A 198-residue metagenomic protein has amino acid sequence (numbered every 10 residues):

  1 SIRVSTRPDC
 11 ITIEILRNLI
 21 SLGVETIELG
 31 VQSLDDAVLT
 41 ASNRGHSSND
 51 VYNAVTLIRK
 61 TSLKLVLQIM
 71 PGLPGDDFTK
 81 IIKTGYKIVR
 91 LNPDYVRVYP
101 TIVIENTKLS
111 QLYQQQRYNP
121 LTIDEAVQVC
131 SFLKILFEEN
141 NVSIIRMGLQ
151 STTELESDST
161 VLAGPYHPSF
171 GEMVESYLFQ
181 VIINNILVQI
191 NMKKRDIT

Functional and structural regions predicted by a protein language model:
S1-T101, E105-D124: Conserved non-cysteine loop/helix-boundary elements of the Radical SAM core domain that shape
T107-S110, Q115-T198: Auxiliary Fe-S-binding modules of radical SAM enzymes
